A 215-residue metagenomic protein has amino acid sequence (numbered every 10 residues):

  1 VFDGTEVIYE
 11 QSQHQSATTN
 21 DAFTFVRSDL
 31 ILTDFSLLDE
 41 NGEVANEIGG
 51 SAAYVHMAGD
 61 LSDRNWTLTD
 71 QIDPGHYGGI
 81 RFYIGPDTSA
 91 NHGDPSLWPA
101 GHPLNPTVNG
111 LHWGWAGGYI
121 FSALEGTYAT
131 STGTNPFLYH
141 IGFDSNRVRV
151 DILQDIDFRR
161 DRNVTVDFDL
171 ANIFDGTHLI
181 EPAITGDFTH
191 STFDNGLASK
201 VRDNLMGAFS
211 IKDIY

Functional and structural regions predicted by a protein language model:
V1-Y215: A short, solvent-exposed, low-complexity linear motif enriched for acidic/polar residues with Pro/Gly/Ser/Thr
